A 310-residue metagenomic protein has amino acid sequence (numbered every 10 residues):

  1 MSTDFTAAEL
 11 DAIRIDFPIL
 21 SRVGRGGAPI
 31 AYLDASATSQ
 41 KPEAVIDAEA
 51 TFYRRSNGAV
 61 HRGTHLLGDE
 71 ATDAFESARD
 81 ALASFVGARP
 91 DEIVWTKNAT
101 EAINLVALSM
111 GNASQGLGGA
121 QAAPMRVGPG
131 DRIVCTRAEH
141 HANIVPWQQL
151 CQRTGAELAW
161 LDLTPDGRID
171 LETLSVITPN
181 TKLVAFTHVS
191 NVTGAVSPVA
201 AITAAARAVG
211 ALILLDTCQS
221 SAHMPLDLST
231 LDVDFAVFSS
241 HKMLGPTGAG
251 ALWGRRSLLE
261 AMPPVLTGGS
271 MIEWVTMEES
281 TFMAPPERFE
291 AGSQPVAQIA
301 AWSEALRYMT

Functional and structural regions predicted by a protein language model:
M1-T310: Pyridoxal 5′-phosphate
